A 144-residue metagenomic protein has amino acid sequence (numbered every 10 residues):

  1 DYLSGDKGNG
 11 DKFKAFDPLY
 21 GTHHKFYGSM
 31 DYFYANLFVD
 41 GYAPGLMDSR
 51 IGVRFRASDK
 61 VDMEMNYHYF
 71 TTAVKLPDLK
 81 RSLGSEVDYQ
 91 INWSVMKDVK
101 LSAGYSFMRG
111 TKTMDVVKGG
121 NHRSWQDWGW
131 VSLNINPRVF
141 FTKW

Functional and structural regions predicted by a protein language model:
D1-R54, V116: Extracellular/periplasmic loop regions
Y2-S4, M65-Y69, A103-F107, I135: Transmembrane beta-barrel strands of outer-membrane/channel proteins
N9-D17, V74-S82, T113-G120: Outer-membrane beta-barrel translocator domains and adjoining extracellular loop/strand segments of Gram-negative
G45-S49, R81-V87, W125-G129: Residues that define the transmembrane beta-barrel architecture of outer-membrane proteins
M47-S49, F55, D59-V61, K97-V99 (+1 more regions): Outer-envelope beta-barrel architecture signal
I51-F55, Y89-W93, V131-I135: Residues on the lipid-exposed face of transmembrane beta-strands in outer-membrane beta-barrel proteins
D59-M65, W93, K97-A103, V139-W144: Repeated loop/turn-to-beta-strand initiation elements of outer-membrane beta-barrel proteins
R123-W144: Outer-membrane beta-barrel "beta-signal"
